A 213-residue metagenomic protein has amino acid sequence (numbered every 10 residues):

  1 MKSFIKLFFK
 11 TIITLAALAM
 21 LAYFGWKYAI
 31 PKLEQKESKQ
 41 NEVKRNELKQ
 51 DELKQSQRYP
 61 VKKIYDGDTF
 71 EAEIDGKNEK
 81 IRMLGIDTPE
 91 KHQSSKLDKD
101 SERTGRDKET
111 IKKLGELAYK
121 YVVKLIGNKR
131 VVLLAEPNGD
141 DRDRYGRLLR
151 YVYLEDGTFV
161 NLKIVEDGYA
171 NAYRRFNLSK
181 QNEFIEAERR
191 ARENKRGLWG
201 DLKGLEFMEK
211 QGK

Functional and structural regions predicted by a protein language model:
M1-A17: N-terminal Sec-pathway targeting helices
Y23-E37: Hydrophobic single-pass membrane-insertion segments
K39-E166: Electropositive
L134, A172, R196-W199: Residue-level signal for secondary-structure boundary elements
G139, N177, G204: Residue-level "edge-of-site" marker
R144-N194: Conserved beta-structured recognition patch
Q181-K213: Extended substrate/cofactor- or partner-recognition/assembly subdomains adjacent to catalytic sites in enzymes
